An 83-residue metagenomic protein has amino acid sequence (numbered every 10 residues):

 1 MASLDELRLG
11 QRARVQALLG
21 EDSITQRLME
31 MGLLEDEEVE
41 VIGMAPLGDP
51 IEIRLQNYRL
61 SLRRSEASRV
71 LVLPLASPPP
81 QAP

Functional and structural regions predicted by a protein language model:
V15-L18, V41: Conserved hydrophobic positions within beta-strands
Q16, G32, E52-L55: Short, acidic/hydrophobic/Gly-rich beta-strand patch recurrent on exposed beta strands that often constitutes part
S23-R27: Short alpha-helix capping/helix-loop boundary micro-motifs
E37-G43: A conserved acidic, glycine/proline-rich C-terminal tail/linker
A45-P83: C-terminal structural segments of small proteins and small subunits
